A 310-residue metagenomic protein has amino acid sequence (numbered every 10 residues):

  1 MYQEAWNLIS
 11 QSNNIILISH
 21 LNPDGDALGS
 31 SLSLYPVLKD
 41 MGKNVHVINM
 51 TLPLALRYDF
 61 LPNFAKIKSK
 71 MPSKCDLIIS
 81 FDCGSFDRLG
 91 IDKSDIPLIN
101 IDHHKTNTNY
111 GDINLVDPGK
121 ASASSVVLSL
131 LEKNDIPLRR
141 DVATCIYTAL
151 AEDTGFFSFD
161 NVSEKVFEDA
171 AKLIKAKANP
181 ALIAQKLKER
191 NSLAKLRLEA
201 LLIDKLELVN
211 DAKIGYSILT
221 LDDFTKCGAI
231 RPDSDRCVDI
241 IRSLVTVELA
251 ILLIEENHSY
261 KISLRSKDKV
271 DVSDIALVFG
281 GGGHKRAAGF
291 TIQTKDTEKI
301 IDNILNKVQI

Functional and structural regions predicted by a protein language model:
Y2-N22, A27-D59, S73-C75, E152-I310: Hydrophobic helix-and-loop "lid/oligomerization" segment in the mid-to-C-terminal part of catalytic domains
P23, C83-S85, K105, F156: Short, glycine/acidic-enriched loop or turn micro-motifs at the edges of active sites
S30, G90-K93, D112-I113, A276: Short amphipathic alpha-helical segments
L61-N63, S94-I96, Y110-G111, F279: Short, structured coil segments at secondary-structure junctions
F64-K74: Short acidic low-complexity segments
R88-T108: A short, gly/pro- and small-residue-rich
H104-D169: Short alpha-helices
